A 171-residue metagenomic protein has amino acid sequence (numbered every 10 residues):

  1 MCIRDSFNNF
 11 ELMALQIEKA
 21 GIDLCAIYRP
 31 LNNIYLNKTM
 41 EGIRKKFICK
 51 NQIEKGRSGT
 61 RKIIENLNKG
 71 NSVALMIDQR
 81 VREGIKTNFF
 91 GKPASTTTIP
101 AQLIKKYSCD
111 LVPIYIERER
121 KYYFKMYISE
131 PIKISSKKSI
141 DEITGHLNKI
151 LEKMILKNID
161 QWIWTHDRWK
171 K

Functional and structural regions predicted by a protein language model:
R4-R57, R82-T87, K92-P93, R118: Catalytic core of membrane glycerolipid acyltransferases/transacylases, capturing the structured, soluble-facing
K19, R57-K171: Non-catalytic C-terminal accessory region of glycerolipid acyltransferases and related lyso-lipid remodeling enzymes
